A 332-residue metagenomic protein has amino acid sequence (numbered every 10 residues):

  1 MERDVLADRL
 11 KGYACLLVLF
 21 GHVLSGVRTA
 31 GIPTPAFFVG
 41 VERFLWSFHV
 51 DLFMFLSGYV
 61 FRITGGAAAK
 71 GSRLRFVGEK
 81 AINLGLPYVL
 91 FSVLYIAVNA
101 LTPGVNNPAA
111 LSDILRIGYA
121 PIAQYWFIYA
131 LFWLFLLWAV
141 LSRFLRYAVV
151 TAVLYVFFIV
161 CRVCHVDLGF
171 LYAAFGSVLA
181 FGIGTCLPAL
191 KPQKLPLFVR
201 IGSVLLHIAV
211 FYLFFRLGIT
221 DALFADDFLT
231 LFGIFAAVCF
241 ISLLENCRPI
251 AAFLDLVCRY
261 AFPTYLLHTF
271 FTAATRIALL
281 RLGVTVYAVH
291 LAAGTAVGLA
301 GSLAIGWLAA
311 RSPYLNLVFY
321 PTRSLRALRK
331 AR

Functional and structural regions predicted by a protein language model:
M1-V156, L282-R332: Membrane-cytosol interface segments of multi-pass membrane proteins, especially ER/Golgi lipid-handling enzymes
L16-V23, V153-V166, V204-L217, F270: Aromatic-anchored segments of alpha-helical transmembrane domains
V27-G31, L101, V105, V160-D167 (+2 more regions): Juxtamembrane "helix-exit" motif on the non-cytosolic side of transmembrane helices
F38-V50, L115-Y129, V163-G182, L213-A236: Interfacial loop-to-helix transition and helix-capping segments at the boundaries of transmembrane helices
Y59-I63, L134, W138-S142, S177-Q193 (+3 more regions): Hydrophobic transmembrane alpha-helices
T64-G71, R75, R143-R146, P188-R200 (+2 more regions): Membrane-interface junctions at the ends of membrane-embedded or membrane-associated helices
V153-L190, K194-G202: Long hydrophobic alpha-helical segments that form multi-pass transmembrane helix bundles in integral membrane proteins
Q193-L256, Y260, F270-A273, A278 (+1 more regions): Alpha-helical transmembrane segments and terminal signal-anchor/GPI-anchor hydrophobic tails, characterized by long
